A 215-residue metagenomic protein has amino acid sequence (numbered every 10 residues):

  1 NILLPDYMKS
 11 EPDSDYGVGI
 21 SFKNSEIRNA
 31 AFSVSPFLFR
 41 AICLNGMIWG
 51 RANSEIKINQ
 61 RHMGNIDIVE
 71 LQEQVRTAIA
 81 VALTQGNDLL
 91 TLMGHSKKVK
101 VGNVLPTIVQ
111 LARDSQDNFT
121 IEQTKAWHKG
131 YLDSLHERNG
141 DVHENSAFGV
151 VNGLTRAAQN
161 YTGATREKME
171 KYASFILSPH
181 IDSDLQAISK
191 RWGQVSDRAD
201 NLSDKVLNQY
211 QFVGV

Functional and structural regions predicted by a protein language model:
Y7-V215: Intrinsically disordered, low-complexity regions enriched in serine/threonine
